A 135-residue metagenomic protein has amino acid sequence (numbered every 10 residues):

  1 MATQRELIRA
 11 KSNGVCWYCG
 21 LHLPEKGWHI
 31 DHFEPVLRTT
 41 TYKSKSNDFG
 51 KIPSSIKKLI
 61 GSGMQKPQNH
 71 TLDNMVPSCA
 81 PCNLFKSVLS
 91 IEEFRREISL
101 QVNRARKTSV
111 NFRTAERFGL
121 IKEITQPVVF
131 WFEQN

Functional and structural regions predicted by a protein language model:
A2-L7, K11, L21-P24, Y42-V76 (+1 more regions): Extended charged
V15, H29, S78: The −1 position to Zn-ligating cysteines in a subset of zinc-ribbon hairpins
H29-P35: Histidine-centered catalytic micro-motifs used for acid/base chemistry in nuclease and nucleotide-processing active
T39: Short, solvent-exposed beta-strand-to-loop segments that form ligand-recognition rims of beta-rich domains
